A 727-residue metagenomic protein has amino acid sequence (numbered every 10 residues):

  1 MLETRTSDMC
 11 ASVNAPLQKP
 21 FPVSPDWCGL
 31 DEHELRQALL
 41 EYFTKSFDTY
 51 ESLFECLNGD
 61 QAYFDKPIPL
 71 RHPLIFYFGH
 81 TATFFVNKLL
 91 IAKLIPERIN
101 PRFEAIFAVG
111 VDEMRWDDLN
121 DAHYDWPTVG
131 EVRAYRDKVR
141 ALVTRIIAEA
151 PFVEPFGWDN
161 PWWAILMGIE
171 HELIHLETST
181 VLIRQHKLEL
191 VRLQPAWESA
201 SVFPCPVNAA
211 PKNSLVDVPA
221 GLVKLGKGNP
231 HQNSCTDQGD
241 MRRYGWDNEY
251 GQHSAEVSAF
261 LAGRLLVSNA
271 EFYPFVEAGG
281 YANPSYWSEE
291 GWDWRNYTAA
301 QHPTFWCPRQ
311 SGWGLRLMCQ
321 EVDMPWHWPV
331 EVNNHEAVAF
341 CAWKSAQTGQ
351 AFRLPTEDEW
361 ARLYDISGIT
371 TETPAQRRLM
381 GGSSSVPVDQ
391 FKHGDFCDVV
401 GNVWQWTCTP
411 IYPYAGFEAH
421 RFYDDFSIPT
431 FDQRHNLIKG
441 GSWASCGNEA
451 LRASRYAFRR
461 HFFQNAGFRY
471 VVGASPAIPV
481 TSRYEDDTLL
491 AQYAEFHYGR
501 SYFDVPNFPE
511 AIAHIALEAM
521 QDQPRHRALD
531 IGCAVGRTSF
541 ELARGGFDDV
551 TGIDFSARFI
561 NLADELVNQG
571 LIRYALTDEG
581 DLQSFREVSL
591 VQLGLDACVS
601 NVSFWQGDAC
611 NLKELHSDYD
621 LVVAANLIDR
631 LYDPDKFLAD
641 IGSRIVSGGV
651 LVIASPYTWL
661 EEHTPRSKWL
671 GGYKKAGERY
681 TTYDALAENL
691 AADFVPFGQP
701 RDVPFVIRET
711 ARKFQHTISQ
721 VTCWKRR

Functional and structural regions predicted by a protein language model:
L2-H72, G79-T83, I91-L142, I146-E149 (+8 more regions): Disulfide-stabilized, aromatic/cysteine-rich ligand-recognition loop
G168-I174, L182-P206, P211-Y250, L265 (+4 more regions): Functional-site microenvironments in short loops/helix caps that host divalent-cation chemistry
D504-R525: Conserved alpha-helix/loop element of class I SAM-dependent methyltransferases that forms part of the SAM/SAH-binding
E565-C610: S-adenosyl-L-methionine
E579, T664-P700: Conserved Class I S-adenosyl-L-methionine
C610-V622: A short acidic, Gly/Pro-enriched loop at the edge of an enzyme's catalytic core that lines a small-molecule cofactor
D635-S647: A short glycine-rich, Lys/Arg-flanked "PGG" loop and its adjoining helix->strand segment in the class I
G648-P656: Conserved beta-strand signature within the Rossmann-like core of class I S-adenosyl-L-methionine
